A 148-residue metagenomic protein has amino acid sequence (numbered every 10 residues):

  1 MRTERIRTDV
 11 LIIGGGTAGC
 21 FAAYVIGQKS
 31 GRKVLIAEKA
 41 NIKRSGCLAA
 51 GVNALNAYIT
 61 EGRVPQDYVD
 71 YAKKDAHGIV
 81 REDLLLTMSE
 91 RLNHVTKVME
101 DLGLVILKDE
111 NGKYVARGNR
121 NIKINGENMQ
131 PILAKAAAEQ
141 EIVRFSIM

Functional and structural regions predicted by a protein language model:
M1-R7: A short, basic/flexible loop-to-alpha-helix module at the beginning of a structural domain
R2, K39-M148: Conserved N-terminal/central alpha/beta ligand/cofactor-binding core
D9-I36: N-terminal Rossmann-like FAD-binding beta1-loop-alpha1 element of flavoenzymes
